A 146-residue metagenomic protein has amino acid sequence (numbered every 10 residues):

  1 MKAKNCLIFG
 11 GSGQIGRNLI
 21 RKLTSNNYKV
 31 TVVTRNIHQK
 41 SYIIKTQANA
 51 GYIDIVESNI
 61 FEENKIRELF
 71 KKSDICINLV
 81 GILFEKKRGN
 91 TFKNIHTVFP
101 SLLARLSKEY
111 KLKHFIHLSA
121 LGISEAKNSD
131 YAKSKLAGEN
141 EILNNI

Functional and structural regions predicted by a protein language model:
K2-Y28, V33: N-terminal Rossmann NAD(P)H-binding glycine-rich loop of SDR-like oxidoreductase domains
F9, V33, C76-V80, F115-L121: SDR active-site strand-loop-helix element
R17-N18, T97, L136: Residues forming the Rossmann-fold NAD(P)(H) cofactor-binding site
I20-T24, A104, E139-L143: Short amphipathic alpha-helical segments and helix-helix/interface helices
H38, Y42, Q47-E109, L121-A126: NAD(P)H-binding glycine-rich loop region in Rossmannoid oxidoreductase-like domains and their noncatalytic homologs
Y110-H114: A short helix->loop->beta-strand "cap" motif at the edges of active sites that frequently abuts
A126-I146: Active-site Tyr-X1-5-Lys
